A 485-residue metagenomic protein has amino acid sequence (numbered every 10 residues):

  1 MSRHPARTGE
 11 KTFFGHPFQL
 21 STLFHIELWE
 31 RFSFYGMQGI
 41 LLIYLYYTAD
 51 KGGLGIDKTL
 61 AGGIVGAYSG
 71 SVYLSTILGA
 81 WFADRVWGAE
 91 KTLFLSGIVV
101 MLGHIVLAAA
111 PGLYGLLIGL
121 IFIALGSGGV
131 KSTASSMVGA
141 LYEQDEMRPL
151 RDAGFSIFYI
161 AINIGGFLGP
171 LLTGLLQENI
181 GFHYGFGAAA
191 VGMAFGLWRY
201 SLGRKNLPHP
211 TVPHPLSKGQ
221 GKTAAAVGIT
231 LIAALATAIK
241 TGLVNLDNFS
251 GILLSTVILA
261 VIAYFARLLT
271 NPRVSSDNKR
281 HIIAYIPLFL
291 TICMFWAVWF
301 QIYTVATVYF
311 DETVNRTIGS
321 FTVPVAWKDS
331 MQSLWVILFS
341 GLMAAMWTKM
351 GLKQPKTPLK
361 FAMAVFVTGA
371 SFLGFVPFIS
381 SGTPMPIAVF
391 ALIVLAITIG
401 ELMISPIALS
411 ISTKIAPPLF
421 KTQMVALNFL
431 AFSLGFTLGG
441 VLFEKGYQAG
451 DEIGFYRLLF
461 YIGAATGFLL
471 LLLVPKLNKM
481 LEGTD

Functional and structural regions predicted by a protein language model:
M1-T22, Q144-E146, G174-Y303, T307 (+3 more regions): Intracellular loop-helix junctions on the cytosolic face of multi-pass helical membrane proteins
G39-L60, I302-A326: Short amphipathic helix-loop junctions that connect adjacent transmembrane helices in Major Facilitator Superfamily/SLC
G62-A83, S330-M343, L434: Central cavity-lining transmembrane alpha-helices of secondary-active solute carriers, predominantly the Major
L74, L202, T256-R267, F321-G351 (+1 more regions): Transmembrane alpha-helices of Major Facilitator/SLC transporters
S75-A109: Conserved MFS/SLC helix-loop-helix module at the cytosolic interface between two early adjacent transmembrane helices
R85-G97, D145, P149, K349-F366: Cytoplasmic membrane-interface "Motif A"-like loop-to-helix N-cap segments of 12-TM Major Facilitator Superfamily
I98-L116, F366-T383: C-terminal ends and interior cores of transmembrane alpha-helices in multi-pass membrane transporters/permeases
L150-P170, Q177, G185, A190-G196 (+3 more regions): Glycine-rich segments within core transmembrane alpha-helices of 12-TM secondary carriers
